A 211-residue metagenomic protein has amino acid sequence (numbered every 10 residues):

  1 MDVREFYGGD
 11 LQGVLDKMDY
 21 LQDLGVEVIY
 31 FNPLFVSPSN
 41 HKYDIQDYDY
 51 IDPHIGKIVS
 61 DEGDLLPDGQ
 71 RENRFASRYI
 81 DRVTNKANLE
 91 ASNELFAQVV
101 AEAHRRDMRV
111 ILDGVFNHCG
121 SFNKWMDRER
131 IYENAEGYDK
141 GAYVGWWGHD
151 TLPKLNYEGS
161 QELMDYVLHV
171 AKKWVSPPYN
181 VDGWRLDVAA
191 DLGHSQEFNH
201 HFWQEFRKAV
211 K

Functional and structural regions predicted by a protein language model:
M1-K211: Active-site and adjacent substrate-binding regions of carbohydrate-active enzymes
